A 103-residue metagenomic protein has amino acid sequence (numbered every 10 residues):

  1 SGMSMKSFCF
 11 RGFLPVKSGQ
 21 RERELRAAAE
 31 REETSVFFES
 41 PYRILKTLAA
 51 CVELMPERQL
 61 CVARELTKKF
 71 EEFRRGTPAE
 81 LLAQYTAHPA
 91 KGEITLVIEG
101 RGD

Functional and structural regions predicted by a protein language model:
S1-R31: Class I SAM-dependent methyltransferase SAM-binding "motif I" and its flanking Rossmann-like core
T34, F38-D103: A contiguous loop/helix-start segment that scaffolds small-molecule binding in enzyme catalytic cores
